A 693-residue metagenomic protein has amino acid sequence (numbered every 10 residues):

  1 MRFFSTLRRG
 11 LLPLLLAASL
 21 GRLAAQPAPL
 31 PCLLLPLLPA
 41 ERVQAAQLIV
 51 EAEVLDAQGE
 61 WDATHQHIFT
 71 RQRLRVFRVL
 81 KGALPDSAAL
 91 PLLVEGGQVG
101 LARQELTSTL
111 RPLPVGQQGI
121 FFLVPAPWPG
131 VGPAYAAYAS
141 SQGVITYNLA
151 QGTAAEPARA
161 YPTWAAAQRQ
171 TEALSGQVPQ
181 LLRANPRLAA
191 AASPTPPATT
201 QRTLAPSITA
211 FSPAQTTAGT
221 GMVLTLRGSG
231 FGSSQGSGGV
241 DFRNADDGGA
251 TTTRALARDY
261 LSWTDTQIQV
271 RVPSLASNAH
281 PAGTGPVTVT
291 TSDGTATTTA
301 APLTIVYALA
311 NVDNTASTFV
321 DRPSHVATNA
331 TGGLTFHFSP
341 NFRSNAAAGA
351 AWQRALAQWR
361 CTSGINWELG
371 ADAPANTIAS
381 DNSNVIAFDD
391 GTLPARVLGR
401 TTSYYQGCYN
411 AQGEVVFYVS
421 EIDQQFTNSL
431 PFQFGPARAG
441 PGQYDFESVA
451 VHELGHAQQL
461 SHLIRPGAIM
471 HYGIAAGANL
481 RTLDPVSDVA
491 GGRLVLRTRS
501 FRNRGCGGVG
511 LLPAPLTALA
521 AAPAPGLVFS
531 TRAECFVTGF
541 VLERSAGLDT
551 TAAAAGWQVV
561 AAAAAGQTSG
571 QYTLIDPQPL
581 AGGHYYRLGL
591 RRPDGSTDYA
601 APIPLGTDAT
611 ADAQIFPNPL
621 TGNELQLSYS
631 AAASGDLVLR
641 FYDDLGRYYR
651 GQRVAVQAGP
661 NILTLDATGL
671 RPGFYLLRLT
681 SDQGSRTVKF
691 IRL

Functional and structural regions predicted by a protein language model:
Q26-L30, H65, A102-A205, G635-L637 (+1 more regions): Netrin-like (NTR/C345C) domain of secreted extracellular proteins
Q26-S141: Basic, polyanion-binding surface patches
V76-R78, G97-V99, A348-A457, S461: Metzincin-family zinc-dependent endopeptidase catalytic domain
P186-F242, D246-D247, T251-T252, G294-R322: Beta-strand/beta-sandwich contexts
A198-T200, D293-A347, V397-F417: Disordered inhibitory propeptide/activation segment of secreted metzincin zinc metalloprotease zymogens, centered on
Q215, L511-E534, A601-A631, Y642-R647 (+2 more regions): Surface-exposed, proline-anchored Ser/Thr-rich loop/turn motifs
R497-A613: Short, compositionally biased serine/threonine- and acidic-rich segments at solvent-exposed termini, linkers, or domain
A563-Y585, A655-D682: Short, surface-exposed loop/turn motifs with a glycine/proline- and acidic-biased composition
